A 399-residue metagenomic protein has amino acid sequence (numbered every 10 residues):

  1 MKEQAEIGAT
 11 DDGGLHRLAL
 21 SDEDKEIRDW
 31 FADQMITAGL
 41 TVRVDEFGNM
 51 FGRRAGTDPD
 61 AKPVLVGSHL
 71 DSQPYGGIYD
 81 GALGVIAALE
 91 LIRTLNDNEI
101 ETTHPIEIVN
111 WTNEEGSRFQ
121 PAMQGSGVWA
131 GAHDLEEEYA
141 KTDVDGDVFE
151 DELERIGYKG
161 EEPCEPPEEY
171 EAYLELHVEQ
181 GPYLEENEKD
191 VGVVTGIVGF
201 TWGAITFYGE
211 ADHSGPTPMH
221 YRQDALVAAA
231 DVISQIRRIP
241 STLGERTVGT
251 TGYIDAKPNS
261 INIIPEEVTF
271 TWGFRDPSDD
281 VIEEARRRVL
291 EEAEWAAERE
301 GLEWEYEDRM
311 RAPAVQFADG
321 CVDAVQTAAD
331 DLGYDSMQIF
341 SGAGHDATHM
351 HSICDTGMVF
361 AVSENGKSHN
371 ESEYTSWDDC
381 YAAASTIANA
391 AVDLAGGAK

Functional and structural regions predicted by a protein language model:
M1-G77, L95: Acidic/His- and Gly-rich active-site-bordering loop/insert found across diverse amide/peptide-bond hydrolases
M1-T10, G67-S68, D335-T386, A391-L394: Zn-dependent metallopeptidase/amidohydrolase metal-coordination segment
E6, T10, G146-T195, I233-R238 (+2 more regions): Active-site-adjacent substrate-binding region of metalloamidase/peptidase-like peptide-processing proteins
A19-L20, T250-N259, T271-G273, P277 (+2 more regions): A short beta-alpha structural unit
R43-D45, E101-P105, E161-C164, P216 (+4 more regions): Flexible, glycine/charged-enriched surface loops at secondary-structure junctions
V66, Y75-E115, T201-F207, H213-I239 (+3 more regions): Alpha-helical metal-binding/catalytic segments enriched in His/Glu/Asp
N113-E114, Q120-D279: Midchain, well-structured core segments that form catalytic/ion-binding scaffolds
H213, H220-T242, R288-E291, A361-K399: His/Asp/Glu-rich mid-to-C-terminal helical/loop segments that flank catalytic regions of hydrolases
